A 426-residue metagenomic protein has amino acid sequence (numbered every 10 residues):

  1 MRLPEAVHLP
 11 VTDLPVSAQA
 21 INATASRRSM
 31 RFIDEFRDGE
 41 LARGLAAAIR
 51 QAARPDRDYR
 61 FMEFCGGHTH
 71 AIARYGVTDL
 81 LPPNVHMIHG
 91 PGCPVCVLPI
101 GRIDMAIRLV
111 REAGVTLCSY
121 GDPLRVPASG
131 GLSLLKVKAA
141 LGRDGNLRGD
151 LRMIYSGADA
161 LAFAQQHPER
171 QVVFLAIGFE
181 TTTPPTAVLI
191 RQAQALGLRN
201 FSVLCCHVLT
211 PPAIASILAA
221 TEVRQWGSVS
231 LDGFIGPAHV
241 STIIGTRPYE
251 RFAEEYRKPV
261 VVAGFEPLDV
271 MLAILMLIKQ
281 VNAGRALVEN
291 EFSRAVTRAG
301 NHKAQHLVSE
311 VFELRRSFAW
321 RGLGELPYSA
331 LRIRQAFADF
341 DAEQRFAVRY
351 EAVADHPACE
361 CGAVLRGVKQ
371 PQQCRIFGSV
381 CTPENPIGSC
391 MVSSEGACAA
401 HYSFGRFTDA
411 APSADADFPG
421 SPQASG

Functional and structural regions predicted by a protein language model:
A18-Q19: Residue-level detector of structural "landmarks"
R27-E169, T183, A187, A195-L196 (+6 more regions): Metallocofactor- and cofactor-centric catalytic cores in central/energy metabolism, strongly enriched
D58-F61, N200-F201, G284-S293, A319-R321 (+2 more regions): Flexible, glycine/charged-enriched surface loops at secondary-structure junctions
L175, F179-P248: Phosphate/pyrophosphate-binding betaalpha-module
R224-T297: A conserved active-site cap/scaffold subdomain adjacent to cofactor or substrate pockets
M271-A363: Internal helical hairpin/lid segments
